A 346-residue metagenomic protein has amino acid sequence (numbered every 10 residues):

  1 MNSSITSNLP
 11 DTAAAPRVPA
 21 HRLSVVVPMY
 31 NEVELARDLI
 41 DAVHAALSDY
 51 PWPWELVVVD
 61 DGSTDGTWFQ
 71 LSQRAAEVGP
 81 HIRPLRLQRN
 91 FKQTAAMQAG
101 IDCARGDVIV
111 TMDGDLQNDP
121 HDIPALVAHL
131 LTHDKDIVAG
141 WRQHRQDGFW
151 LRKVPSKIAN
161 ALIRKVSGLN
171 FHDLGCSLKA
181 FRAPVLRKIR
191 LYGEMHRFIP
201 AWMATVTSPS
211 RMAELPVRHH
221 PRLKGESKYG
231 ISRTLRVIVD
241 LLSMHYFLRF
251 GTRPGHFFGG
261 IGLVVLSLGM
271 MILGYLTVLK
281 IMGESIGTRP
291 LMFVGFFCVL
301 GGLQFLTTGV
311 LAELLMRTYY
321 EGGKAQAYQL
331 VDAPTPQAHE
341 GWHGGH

Functional and structural regions predicted by a protein language model:
M1-A45, W52: N-proximal low-complexity "stem/linker" segments adjacent to membrane-targeting elements
N2-P19, F198-H346: Hydrophobic helical membrane-anchoring modules
V25, V43, G100, D115 (+9 more regions): Residue-level signature of catalytic and energy-coupling elements of molecular machines, predominantly ATP/GTP-dependent
E32-L35, S63, D119: Donor nucleotide-sugar binding loop of glycosyltransferases
H44, W52-G62, L85-L87: Short beta-strand/loop segment that forms part of the nucleotide-sugar
D60-F69, L116-Q117: A conserved acidic beta->alpha catalytic loop
Q73, R83-R89, Q93-C103, V108 (+4 more regions): Acceptor/aglycone-binding surface of glycosyltransferases and processive sugar-polymer synthases
